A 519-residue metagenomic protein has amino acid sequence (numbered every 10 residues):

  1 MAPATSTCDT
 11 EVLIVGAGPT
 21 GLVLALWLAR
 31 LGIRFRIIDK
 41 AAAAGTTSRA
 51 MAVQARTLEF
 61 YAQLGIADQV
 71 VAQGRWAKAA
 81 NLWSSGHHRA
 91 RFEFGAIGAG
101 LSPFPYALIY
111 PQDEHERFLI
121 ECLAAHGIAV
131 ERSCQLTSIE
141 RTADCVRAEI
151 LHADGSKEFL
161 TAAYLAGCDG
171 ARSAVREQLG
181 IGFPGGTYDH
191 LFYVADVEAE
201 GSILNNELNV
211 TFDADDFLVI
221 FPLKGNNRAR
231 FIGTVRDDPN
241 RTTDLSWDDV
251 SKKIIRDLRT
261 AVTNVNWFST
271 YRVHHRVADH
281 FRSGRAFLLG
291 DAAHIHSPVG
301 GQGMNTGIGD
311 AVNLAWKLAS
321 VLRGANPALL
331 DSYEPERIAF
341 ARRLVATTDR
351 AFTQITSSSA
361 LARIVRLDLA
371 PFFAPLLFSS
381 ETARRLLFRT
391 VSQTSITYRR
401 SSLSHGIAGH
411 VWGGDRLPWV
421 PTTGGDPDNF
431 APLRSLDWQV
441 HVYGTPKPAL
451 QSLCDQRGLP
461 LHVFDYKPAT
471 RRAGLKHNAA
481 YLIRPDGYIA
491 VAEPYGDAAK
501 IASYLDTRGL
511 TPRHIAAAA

Functional and structural regions predicted by a protein language model:
A2-E11, V15, L31, K40 (+7 more regions): Helical substrate-recognition/capping region of FAD-dependent monooxygenase/halogenase enzymes
C8-T10, D154-Y164: Core beta-strand elements of the Rossmann-like FAD/NAD(P) dinucleotide-binding domain in flavoenzyme oxidoreductases
G21-L22: N-terminal Rossmann-fold NAD(P) dinucleotide-binding loop
A29-R49: Glycine-rich FAD pyrophosphate-binding loop
T46-A50, Q54-F118, C122-A124: Active-site-adjacent segment of FAD-dependent monooxygenases/related oxidoreductases
A72, H88, E121, Y164 (+1 more regions): Conserved FAD-binding catalytic core of PHBH/FMO-like flavoproteins
Q73, T242-T306, L330, I338-F340 (+2 more regions): FAD/FMN-dependent oxidoreductases across multiple families
R132-V146: A conserved short coil-to-beta-strand element within the FAD-binding core of flavoproteins
